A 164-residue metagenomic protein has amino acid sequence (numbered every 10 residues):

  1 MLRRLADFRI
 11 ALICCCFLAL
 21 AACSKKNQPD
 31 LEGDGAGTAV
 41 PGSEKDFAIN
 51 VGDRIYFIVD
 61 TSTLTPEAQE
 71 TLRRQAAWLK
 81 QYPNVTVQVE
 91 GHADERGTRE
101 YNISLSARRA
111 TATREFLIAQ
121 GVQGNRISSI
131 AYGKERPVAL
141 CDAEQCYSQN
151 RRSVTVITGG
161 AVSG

Functional and structural regions predicted by a protein language model:
M1-L12: Bacterial N-terminal signal peptides that target proteins for export
A19-A22: C-terminal motif of bacterial Sec signal peptides marking the signal peptidase cleavage site
S24-T86, G159-G164: Periplasmic peptidoglycan-binding/tethering modules of Gram-negative envelope proteins
E67-R74, E100, R108, A112 (+1 more regions): Extracytoplasmic/secreted proteins, especially bacterial periplasmic and envelope-associated proteins
N84-H92, A107-V138, R151-G164: A non-catalytic structural micro-motif
A139-A143: Short beta-alpha junctions and helix-cap segments that line functional grooves
Q145-Q149: A generic structural micro-feature
